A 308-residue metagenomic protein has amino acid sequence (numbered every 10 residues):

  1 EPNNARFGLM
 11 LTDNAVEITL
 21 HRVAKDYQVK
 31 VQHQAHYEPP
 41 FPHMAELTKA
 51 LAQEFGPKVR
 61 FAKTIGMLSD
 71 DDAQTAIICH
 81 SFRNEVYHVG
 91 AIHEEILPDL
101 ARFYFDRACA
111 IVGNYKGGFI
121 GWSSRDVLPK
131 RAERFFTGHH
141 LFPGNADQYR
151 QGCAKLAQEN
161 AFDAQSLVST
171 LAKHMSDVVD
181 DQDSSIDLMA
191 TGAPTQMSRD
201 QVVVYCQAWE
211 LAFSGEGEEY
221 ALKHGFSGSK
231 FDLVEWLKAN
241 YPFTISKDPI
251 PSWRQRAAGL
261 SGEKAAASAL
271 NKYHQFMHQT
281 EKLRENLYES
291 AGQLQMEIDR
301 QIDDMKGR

Functional and structural regions predicted by a protein language model:
E1, A5-D26: Short, hydrophobic, well-ordered secondary-structure elements
P2-R6, K30-Q34, E94-P98: Short, surface-exposed loop/turn segments at secondary-structure junctions
L9, I65-W122: Charge-enriched, short contiguous segments at helix-coil
T19-D26, P42-Q53, A91-I92, I111-G118 (+1 more regions): Short, charged low-complexity intrinsically disordered segments located at boundaries of structured domains
K25-V89: A broadly used, surface-exposed interaction patch
H33-M44, A101-A108, R125-F136: Charge-rich, acidic-biased intrinsically disordered regions
E54, L97, S229-D232: Short, solvent-exposed coil/turn linker segments
A110-R308: Polyanionic, low-complexity intrinsically disordered segments
